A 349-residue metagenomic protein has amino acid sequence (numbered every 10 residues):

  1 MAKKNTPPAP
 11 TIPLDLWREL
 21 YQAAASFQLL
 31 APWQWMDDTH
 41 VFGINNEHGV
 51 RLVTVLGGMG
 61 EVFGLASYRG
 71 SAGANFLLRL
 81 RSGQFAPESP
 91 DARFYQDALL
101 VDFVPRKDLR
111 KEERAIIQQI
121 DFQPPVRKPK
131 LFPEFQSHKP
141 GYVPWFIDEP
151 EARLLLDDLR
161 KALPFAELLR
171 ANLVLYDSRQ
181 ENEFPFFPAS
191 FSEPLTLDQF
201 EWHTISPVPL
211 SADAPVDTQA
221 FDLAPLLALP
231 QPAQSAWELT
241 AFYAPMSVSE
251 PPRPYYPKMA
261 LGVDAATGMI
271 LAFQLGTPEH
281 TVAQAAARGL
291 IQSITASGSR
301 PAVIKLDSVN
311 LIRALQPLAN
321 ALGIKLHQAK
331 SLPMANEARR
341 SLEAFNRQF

Functional and structural regions predicted by a protein language model:
M1-F349: Secondary-structure boundary/capping micro-motif
